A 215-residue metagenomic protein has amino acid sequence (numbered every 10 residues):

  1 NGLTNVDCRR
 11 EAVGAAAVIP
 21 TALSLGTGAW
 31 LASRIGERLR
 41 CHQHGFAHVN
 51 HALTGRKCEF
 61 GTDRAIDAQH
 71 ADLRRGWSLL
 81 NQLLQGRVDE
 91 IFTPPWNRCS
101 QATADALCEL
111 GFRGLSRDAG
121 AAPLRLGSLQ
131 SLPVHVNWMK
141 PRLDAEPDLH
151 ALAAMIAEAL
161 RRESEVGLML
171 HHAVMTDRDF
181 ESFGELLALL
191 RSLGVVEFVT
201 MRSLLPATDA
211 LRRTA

Functional and structural regions predicted by a protein language model:
N1-R40, L79-L83, V88-D89, L168: Active-site beta->alpha N-cap acidic-glycine motif
G2-C8, G14-T27, T93-A102, P123 (+2 more regions): Acidic-and-aromatic substrate-binding clefts and catalytic sites of carbohydrate-active enzymes
V6-A15, A52-D63: Surface-exposed, active-site-proximal loop segments in enzymatic domains
L25-A32, H70-S78, A104, I156 (+1 more regions): Generic structural signal for well-ordered alpha-helices, preferentially at hydrophobic/aromatic core positions
Q43-V49: Short glycine-enriched loops at secondary-structure junctions
F60-V134, T176-S182: Catalytic domains of cell-wall/extracellular-matrix polysaccharide-remodeling enzymes, centered on de-N-acetylation
G114-L115, G167-A215: C-terminal domain-boundary segment and adjacent tail
L132-E165, M169-R178: A conserved mid-domain beta-alpha-beta active-site/ligand-binding segment of alpha/beta enzyme cores
